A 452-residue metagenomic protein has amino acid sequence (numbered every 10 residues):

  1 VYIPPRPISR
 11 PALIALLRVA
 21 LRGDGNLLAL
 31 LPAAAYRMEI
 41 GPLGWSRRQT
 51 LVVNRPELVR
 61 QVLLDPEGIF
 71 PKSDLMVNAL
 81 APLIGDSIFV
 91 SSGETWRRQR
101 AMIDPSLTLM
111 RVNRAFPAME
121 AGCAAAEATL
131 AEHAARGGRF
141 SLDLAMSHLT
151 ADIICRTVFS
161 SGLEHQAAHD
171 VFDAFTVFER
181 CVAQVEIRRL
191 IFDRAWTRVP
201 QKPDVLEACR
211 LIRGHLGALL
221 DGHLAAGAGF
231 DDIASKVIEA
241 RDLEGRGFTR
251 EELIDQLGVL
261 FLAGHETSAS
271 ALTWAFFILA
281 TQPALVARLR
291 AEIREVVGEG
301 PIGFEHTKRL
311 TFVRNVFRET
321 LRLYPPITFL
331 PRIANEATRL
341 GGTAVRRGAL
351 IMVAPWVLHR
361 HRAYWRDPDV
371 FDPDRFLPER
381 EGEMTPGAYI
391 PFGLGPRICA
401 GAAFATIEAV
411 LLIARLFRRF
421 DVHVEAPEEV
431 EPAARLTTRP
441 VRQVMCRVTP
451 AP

Functional and structural regions predicted by a protein language model:
V1-R98, A118-A125, A208, E336 (+2 more regions): N-terminal membrane-proximal hinge/A-helix region immediately C-terminal to the signal-anchor transmembrane segment
Y2-I8, K72-V77, T95, R111-S270 (+1 more regions): Cytochrome P450 heme-thiolate monooxygenase catalytic core
P7-P11, F116-E120, V171-V177, A228-S235 (+6 more regions): Cytochrome P450 I-helix active-site segment
L17-M38, G214, A218, G300-G341: Conserved cytochrome P450 K-helix E-x-x-R motif and the immediately C-terminal K′/meander segment
A35, C123, E127, D173-V177 (+3 more regions): Cytochrome P450 proximal C-terminal region
T267-E292, A403-R418: Cytochrome P450 catalytic-core helices
V353-E381: Conserved cytochrome P450 K-helix/beta-meander segment immediately N-terminal to the heme-binding cysteine loop
